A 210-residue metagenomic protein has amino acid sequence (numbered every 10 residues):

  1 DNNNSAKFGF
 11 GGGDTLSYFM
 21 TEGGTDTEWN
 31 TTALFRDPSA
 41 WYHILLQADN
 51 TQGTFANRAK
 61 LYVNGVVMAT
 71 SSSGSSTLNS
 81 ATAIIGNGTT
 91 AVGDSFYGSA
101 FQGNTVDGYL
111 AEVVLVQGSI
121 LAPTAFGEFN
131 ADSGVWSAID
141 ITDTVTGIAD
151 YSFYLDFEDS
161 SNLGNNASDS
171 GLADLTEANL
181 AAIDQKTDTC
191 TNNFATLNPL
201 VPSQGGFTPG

Functional and structural regions predicted by a protein language model:
D1, I44-L46, V92, L110-L115 (+1 more regions): Short hydrophobic/aromatic patches on beta-strands that form ligand-binding or substrate-lining surfaces
D1-N4, R58-A69, A131-W136, D174-L175: Short edge-strand/loop segments of extracellular domains
K7-S80, G206: Extracellular glycan-interaction surfaces
T15-F19, A83, T90, S152-F153 (+3 more regions): Short Gly/Ser/Thr-biased coil->beta-strand turn/linker motifs that build repetitive extracellular beta-solenoid/fiber
T21-G23, T82-L110: Extracellular glycan-interaction patches encoded by glycine-rich segments
T32-Y42, F101-V113, T144-A149: Extracellular/lumenal carbohydrate-interaction signature centered on repeated Trp-anchored short motifs
G53-F55, S72-S73, Y109-S170, N179 (+2 more regions): Extended recognition patches within non-cytosolic domains
L180, D188-G210: Solvent-exposed, flexible loop/coil segments flanking beta-strands in beta-rich domains
